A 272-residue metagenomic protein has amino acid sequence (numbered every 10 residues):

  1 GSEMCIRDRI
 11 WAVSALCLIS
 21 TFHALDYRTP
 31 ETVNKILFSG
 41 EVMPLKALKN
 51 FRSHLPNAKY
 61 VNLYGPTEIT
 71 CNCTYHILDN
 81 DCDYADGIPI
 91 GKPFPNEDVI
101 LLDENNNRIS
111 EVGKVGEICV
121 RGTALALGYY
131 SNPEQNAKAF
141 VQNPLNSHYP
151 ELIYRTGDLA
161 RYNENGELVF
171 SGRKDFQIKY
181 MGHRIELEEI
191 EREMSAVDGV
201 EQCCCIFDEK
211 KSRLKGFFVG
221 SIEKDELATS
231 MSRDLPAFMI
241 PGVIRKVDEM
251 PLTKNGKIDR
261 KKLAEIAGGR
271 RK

Functional and structural regions predicted by a protein language model:
S2, R7-P89, D98, E104-R108: Adenylate-forming
K59-N62, I77-K272: AMP-dependent adenylate-forming
